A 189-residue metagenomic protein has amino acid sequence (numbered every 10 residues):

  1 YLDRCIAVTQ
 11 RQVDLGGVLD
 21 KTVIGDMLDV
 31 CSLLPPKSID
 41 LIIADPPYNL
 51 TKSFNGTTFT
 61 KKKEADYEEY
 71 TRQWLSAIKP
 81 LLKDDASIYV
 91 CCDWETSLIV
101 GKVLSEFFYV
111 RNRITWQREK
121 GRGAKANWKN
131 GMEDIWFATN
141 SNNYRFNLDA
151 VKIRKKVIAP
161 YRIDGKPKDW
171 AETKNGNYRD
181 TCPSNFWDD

Functional and structural regions predicted by a protein language model:
Y1-D189: Core catalytic lobe of class I
